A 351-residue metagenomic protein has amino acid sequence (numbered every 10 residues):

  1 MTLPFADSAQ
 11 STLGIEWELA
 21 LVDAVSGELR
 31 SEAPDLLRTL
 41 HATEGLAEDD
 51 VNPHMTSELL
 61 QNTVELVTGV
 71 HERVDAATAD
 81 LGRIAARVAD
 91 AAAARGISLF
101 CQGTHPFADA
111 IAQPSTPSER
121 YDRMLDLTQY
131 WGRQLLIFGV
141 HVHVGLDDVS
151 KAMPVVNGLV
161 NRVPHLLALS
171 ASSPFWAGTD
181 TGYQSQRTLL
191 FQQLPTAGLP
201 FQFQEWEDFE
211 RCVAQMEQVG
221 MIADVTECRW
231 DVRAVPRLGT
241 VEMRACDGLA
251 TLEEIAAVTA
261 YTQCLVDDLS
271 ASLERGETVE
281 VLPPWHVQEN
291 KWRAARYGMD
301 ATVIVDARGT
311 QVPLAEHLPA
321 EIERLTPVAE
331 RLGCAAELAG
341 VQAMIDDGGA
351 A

Functional and structural regions predicted by a protein language model:
M1-R95, M124, F191-A351: C-terminal accessory/tail domains of diverse enzymes
G69-I137: Well-ordered mid-protein domain cores that form the structural environment of catalytic cofactors
Q102, P106, E119, R123-V140 (+2 more regions): Metal-dependent DNA replication initiation modules
